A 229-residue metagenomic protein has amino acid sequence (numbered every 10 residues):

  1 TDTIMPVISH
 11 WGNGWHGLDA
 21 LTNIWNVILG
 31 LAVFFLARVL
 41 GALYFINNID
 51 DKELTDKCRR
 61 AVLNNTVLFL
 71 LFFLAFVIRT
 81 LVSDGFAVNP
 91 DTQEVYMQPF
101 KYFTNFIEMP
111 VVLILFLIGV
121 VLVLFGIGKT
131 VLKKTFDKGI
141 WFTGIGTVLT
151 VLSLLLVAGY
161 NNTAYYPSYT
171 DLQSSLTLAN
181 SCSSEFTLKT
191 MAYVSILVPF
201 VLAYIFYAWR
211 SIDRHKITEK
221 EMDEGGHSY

Functional and structural regions predicted by a protein language model:
T1-G139, S153, V157: Long, contiguous internal "core" modules enriched in hydrophobic/ aromatic residues
D2-I4, L152-Q173: Juxtamembrane non-transmembrane "cap" segments at the membrane-aqueous interface of multi-pass membrane proteins
V95-F100, Y166-L188: Short, membrane-exposed interhelical loops at transmembrane-helix boundaries
V112, G119, G146, T190-A192: Hydrophobic alpha-helical transmembrane segments of integral membrane proteins, especially multi-pass transporters
F125, K129, S183-I217: Alpha-helical transmembrane segments of multi-pass membrane proteins predominantly involved in bioenergetics
T135, V157-T163, S175, C182 (+1 more regions): Substrate-recognition/cap regions that form aromatic- and gly/pro-loop-enriched pockets for small-molecule ligands
I140-L149: Central hydrophobic cores of alpha-helical transmembrane segments in multi-pass integral membrane proteins
R214-Y229: Short, highly charged, low-complexity non-transmembrane loops/tails of multi-pass membrane proteins
